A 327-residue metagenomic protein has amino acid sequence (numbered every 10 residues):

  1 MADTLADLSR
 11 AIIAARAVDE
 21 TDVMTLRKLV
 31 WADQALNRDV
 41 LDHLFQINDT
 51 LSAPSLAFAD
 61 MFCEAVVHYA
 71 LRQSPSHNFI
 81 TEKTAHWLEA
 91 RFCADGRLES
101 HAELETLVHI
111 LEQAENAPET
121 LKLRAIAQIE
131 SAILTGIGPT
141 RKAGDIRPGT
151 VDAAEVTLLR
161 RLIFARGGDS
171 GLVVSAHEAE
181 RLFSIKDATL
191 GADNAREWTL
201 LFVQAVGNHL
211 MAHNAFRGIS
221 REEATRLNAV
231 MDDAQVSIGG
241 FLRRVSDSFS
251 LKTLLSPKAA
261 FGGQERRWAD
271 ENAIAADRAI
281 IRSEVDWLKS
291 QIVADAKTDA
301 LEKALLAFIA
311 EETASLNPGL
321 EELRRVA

Functional and structural regions predicted by a protein language model:
M1-A327: General marker for long, soluble alpha-helical cores
